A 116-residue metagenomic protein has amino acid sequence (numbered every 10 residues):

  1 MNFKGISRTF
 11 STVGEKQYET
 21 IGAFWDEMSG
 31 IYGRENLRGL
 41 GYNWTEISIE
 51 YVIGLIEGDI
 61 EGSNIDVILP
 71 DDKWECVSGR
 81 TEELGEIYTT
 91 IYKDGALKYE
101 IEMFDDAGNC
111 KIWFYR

Functional and structural regions predicted by a protein language model:
M1-R116: A solvent-exposed interaction/effector surface
